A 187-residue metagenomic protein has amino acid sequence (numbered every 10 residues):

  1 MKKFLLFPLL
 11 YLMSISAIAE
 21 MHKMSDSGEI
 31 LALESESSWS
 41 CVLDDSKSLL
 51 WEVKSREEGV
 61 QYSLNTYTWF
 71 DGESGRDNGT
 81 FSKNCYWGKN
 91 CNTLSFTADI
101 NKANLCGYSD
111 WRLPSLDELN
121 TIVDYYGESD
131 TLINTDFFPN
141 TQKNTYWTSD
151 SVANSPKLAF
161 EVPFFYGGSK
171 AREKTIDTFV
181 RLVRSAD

Functional and structural regions predicted by a protein language model:
F4-M13: Sec-dependent N-terminal signal peptides
A17-R112, L116-D187: Glycine-aromatic-enriched surface loops/turns that form tight recognition elements
